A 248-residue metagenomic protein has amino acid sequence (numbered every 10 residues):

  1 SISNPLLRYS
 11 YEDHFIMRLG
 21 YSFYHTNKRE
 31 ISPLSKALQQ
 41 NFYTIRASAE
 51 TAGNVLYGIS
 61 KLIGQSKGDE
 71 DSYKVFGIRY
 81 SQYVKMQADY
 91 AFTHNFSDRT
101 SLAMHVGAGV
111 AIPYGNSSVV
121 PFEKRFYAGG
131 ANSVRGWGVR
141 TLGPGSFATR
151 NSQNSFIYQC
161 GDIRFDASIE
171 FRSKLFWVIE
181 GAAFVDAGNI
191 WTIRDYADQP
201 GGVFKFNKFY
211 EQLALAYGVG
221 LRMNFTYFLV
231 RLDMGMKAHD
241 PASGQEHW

Functional and structural regions predicted by a protein language model:
S1, R8, I16-R18, L38-W248: C-terminal transmembrane beta-barrel domains of outer membrane proteins
E12: Acidic, glycine-rich catalytic/binding loops that coordinate metals and/or anionic ligands
T26-K28: Intrinsically disordered, low-complexity linker/loop segments enriched in Gly/Pro and charged/polar residues
